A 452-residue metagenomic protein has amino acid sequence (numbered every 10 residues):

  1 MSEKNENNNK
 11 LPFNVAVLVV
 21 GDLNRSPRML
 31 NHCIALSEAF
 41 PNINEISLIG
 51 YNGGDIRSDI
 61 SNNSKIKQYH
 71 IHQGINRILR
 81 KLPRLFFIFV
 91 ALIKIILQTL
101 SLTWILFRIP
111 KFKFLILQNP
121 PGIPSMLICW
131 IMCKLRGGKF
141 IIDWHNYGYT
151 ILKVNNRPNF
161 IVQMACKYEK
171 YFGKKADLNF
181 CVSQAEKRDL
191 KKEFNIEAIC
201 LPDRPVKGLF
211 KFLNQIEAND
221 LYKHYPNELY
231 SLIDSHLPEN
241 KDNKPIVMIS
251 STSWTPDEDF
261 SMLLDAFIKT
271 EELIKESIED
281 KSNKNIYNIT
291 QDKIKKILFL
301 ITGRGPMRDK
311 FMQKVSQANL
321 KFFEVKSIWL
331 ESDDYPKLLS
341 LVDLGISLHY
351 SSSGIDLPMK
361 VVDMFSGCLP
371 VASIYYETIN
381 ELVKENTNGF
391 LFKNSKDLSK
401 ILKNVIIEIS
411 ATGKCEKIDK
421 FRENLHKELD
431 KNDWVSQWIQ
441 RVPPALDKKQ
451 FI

Functional and structural regions predicted by a protein language model:
M1-H70, I274-I286, Y376: N-terminal subdomain of nucleotide-sugar transferases
V15-L18, L229-E258, L264-I268, L300: Conserved donor-binding/catalytic core segment of Leloir-type glycosyltransferases
I34-A35, T103, F107, P124-L127 (+3 more regions): Membrane-proximal helix-turn-helix segments that form the acceptor-binding/catalytic region of lipid-linked
G50, Y69-I71, Y149, V162-P245: Donor nucleotide-sugar binding/catalytic pocket of nucleotide-sugar-dependent glycosyltransferases
L221-K241, N380-I409: Change "using UDP/GDP/dTDP sugars" to "using nucleotide sugars
E258, E331-L338, G345-D363, S373-E381: Nucleotide-sugar-dependent
I286-G303, R308-K337: Nucleotide-activated donor-binding/catalytic signature segment of Leloir-type glycosyltransferases, i.e., the conserved
K393-K396, S410-I452: A charged, aromatic-enriched C-terminal amphipathic alpha-helix characteristic of glycosyltransferases across folds
